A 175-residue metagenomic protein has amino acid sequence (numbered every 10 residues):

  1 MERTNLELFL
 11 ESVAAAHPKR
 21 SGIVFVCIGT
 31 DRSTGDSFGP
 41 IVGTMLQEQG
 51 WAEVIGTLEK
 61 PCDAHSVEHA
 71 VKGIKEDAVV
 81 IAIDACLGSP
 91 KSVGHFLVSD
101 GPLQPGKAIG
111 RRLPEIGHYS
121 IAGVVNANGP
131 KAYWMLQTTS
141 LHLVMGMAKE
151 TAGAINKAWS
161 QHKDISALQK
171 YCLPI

Functional and structural regions predicted by a protein language model:
M1-V80, A85-I175: N-terminal catalytic or cofactor-binding beta/alpha core of small enzyme domains
